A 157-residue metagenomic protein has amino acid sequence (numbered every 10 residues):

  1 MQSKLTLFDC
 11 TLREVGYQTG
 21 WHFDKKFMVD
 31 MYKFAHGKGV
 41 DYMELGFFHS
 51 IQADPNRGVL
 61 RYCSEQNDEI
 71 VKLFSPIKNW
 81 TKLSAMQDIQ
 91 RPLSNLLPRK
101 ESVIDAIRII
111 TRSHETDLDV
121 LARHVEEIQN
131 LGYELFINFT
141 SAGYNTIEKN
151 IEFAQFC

Functional and structural regions predicted by a protein language model:
M1-G20, W80, E134-I137: N-terminal small/glycine-rich loop or linker at the start of catalytic domains across soluble metabolic enzymes
G20-D30, H114-D119: Glycine-rich anion/phosphate-binding loops
H36, Y42, F47-F156: Active-site beta->alpha loop and helix N-cap motifs at the rims of alpha/beta catalytic domains
